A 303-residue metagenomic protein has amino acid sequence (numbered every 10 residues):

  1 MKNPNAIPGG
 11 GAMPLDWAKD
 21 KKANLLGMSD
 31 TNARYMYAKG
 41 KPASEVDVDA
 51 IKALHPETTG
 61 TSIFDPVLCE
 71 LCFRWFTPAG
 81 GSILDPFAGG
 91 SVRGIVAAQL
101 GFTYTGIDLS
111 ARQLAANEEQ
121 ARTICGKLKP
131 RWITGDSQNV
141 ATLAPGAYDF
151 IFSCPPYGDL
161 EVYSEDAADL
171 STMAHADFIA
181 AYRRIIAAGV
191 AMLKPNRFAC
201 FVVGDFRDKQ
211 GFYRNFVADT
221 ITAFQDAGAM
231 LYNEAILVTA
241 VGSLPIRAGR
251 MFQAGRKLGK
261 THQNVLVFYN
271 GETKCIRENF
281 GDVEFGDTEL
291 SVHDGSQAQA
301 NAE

Functional and structural regions predicted by a protein language model:
M1-E303: Class I S-adenosyl-L-methionine-dependent methyltransferase catalytic core
